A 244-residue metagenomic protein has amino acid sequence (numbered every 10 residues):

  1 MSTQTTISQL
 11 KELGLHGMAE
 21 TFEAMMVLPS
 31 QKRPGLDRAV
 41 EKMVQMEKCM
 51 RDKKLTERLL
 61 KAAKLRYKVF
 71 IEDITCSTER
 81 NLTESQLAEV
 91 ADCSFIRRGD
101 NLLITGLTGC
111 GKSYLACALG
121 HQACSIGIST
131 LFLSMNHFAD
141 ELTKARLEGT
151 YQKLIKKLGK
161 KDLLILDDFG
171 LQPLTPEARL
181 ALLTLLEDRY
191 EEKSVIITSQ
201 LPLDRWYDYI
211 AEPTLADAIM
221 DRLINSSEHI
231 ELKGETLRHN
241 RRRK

Functional and structural regions predicted by a protein language model:
S8-K11, L15-Y67: Interdomain "pre-motor" coupling segment immediately N-terminal to P-loop NTPase/helicase cores
F22, S129, H137-K160, F169-K244: Replace "adjacent to P-loop NTPase cores in ATP/GTP-dependent enzymes" with "adjacent to NTP-binding cores
V69-A91: N-terminal pre-Walker A segment at the start of P-loop NTPase domains
I74, A116, S134: Conserved hydrophobic/aromatic pocket- or pore-lining residues that grip, position, or stack substrates in active sites
A91-G99: Phosphate-binding P-loop
N101-L103, L163: Residue-level preference for the first positions of well-ordered beta-strands
I104-I128: Walker A/P-loop
